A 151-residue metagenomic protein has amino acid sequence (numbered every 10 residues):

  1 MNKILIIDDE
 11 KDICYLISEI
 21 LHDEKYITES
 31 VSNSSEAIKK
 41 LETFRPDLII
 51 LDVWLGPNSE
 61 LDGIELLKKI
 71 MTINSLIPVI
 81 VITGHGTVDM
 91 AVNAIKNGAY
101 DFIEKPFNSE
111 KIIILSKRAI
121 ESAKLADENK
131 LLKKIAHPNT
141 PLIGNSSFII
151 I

Functional and structural regions predicted by a protein language model:
D8, D52-W54, T83: Active-site residues of response regulator receiver
K11-E29: Two-component/phosphorelay signaling modules centered on CheY-like receiver
K25-S34, K40: Short hydrophobic/Thr-rich beta-strand motif most characteristic of the beta2 strand and flanking loop of CheY-like
K39, W54, S59-S75, N93: Short amphipathic alpha-helix used as the core "switch/output" element in two-component signaling
F44-I50, L55: Active-site beta3 strand of CheY-like receiver
T87-D89, F107-S116: C-terminal output helix
K133-I151: AAA+ ATPase active-site-proximal loops
